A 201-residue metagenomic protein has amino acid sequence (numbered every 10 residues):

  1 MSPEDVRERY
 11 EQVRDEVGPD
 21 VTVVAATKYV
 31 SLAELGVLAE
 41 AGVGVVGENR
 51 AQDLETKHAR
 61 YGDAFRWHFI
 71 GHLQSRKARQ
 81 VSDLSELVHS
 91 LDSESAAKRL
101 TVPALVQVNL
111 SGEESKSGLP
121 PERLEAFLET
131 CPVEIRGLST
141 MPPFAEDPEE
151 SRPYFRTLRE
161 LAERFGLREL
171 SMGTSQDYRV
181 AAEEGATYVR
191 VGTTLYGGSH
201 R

Functional and structural regions predicted by a protein language model:
M1-Q176, A182-E184: Conserved alpha/beta-domain cores
P3, R179-E183, R190-H200: Expand to "…catalyze enediolate/carbanion chemistry for C-C bond making/breaking, isomerization, decarboxylation
R66-W67, V189-V191: Short alpha-helix boundary/capping motifs
